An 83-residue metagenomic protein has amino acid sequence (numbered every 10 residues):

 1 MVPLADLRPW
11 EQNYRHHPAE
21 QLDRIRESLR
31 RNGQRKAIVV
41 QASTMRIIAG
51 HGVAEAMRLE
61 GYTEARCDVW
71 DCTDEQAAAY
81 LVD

Functional and structural regions predicted by a protein language model:
M1-C72, Q76-D83: Short, charged/polar connector segments at secondary-structure boundaries
